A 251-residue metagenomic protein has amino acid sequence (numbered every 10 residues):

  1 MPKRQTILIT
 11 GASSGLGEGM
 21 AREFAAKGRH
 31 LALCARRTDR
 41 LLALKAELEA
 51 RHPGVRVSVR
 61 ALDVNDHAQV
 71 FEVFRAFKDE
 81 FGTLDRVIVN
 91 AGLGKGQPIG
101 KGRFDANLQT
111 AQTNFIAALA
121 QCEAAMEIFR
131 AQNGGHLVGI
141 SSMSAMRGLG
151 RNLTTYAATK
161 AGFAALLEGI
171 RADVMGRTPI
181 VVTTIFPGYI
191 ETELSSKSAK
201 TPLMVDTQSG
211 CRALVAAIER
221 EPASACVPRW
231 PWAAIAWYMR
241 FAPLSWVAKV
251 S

Functional and structural regions predicted by a protein language model:
S13-G15: Conserved glycine-rich cofactor-binding loop
K27-L44: Conserved glycine-rich Rossmann-like NAD(P)H-binding loop of the short-chain dehydrogenase/reductase
A61-E72, F104: The beta1-alpha1 cofactor-binding region of Rossmann-like NAD(H)/NADP(H)-dependent oxidoreductases
P98-A111: Substrate-binding pocket helix/loop in short-chain dehydrogenase/reductase
C122, T159: Active-site helix of classical SDR
S142: Residue(s) in the substrate-gating loop at a strand-loop-helix junction that position the organic substrate next
T184, A199-A236: C-terminal helical subdomain
